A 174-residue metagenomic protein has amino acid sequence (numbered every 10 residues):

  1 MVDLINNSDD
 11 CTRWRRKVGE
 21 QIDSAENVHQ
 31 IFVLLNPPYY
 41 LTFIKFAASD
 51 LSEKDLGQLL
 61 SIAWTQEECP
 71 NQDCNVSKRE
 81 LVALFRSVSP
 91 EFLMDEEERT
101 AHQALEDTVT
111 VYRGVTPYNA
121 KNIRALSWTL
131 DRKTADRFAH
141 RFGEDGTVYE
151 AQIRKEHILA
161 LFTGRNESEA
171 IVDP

Functional and structural regions predicted by a protein language model:
M1-V111, T116-L126, R132-P174: Conserved NAD+-utilizing ADP-ribose enzyme module
